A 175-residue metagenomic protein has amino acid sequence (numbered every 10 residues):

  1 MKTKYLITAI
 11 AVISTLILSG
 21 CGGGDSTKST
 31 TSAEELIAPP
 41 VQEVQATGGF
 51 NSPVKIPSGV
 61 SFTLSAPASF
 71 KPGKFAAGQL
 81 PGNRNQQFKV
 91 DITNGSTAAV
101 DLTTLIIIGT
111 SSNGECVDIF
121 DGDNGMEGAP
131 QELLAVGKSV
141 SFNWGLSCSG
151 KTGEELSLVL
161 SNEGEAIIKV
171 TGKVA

Functional and structural regions predicted by a protein language model:
M1-A9: Bacterial N-terminal signal peptides that target proteins for export
I17-G20: C-terminal motif of bacterial Sec signal peptides marking the signal peptidase cleavage site
G24-F50: N-terminal low-complexity, Pro/Thr-rich disordered segments that flank secretion/membrane-targeting signals
T47-F50, K71-A76, G125-P130, F142: Short structured motifs
S69-Q87, A98, L133-A135: Short, solvent-exposed beta-strand/turn "edge" segments of beta-rich domains on protein surfaces
L80, T93-V140, V174: The feature marks short-to-medium sequence segments in extracytoplasmic or secretory-pathway proteins
K89-G95, G145: Short edge beta-strand/loop segments characteristic of extracellular beta-sandwich folds
I107, A135-A175: Surface-exposed edge beta-strand/loop patches
